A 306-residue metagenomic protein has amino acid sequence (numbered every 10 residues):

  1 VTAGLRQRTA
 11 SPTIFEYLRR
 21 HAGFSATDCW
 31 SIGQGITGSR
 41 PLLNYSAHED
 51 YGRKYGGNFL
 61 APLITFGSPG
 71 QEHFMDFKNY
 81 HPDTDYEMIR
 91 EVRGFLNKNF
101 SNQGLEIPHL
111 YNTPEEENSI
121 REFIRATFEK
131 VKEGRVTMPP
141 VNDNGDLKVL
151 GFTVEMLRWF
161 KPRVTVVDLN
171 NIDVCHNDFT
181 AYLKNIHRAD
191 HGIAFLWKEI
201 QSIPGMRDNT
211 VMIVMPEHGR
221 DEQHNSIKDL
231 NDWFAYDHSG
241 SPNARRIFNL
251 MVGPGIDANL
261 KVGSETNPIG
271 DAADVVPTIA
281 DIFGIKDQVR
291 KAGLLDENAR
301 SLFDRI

Functional and structural regions predicted by a protein language model:
V1-G4, H218-E222: Long, well-ordered hydrophobic secondary-structure segments characteristic of membrane-embedded and membrane-proximal
V1-R163, L169-C175: His/Asp/Glu-rich, glycine-adjacent segments that coordinate divalent cations and/or stabilize oxyanion chemistry on
T2-A3, M138, D178, F234 (+1 more regions): Residue-level detector of alpha-helix boundaries and kinks
G4-P12, P140-L147, T180-H191, T266-A273 (+1 more regions): Soluble non-cytosolic domains of exported or imported proteins
P12, G35-S46, I89, A194-D208 (+1 more regions): Membrane-interface soluble catalytic domains
L18, R163-D173, Y182-I186, I193 (+3 more regions): Beta-strand elements within well-structured catalytic alpha/beta cores of enzymes that handle phosphate/sulfate esters
G23-C29, W159-T165, G205-V211, R245-I247 (+1 more regions): Loop/turn elements at helix/coil->beta-strand transitions in domains of secreted/extracellular proteins
P140-F160, V164-T165, I172-T210, S226-Y236 (+1 more regions): A long, amphipathic alpha-helix that forms part of the scaffold/cap immediately adjacent to metal-dependent active
